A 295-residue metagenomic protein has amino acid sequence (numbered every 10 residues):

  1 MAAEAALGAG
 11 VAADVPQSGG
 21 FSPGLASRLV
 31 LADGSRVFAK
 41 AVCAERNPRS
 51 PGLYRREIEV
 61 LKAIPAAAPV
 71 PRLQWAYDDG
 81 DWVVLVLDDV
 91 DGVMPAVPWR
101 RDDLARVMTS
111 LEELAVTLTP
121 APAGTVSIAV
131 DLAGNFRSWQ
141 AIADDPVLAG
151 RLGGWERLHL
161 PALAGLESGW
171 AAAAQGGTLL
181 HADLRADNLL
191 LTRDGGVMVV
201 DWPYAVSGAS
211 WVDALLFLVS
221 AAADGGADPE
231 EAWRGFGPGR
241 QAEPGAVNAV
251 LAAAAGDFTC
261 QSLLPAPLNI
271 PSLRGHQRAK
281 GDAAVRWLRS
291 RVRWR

Functional and structural regions predicted by a protein language model:
M1-D14: Juxta-kinase regulatory segment immediately upstream of eukaryotic protein kinase catalytic domains
S18-L31, V37-A39, G165-V212: Active-site acidic catalytic loop and adjacent metal/ATP-binding pocket of ATP-dependent phosphoryl transfer enzymes
F21-P23, D79-V83: Short acidic/glycine-enriched loop/turn segments that link adjacent beta-strands
V37-G80, A96-E113: A conserved alpha-helical element in kinase catalytic cores
E45-G52, A266-H276: Short, flexible/disordered intra-domain loops and linkers
Y77, M94-R157, A171, Q175-G177 (+1 more regions): A cross-family kinase active-site recognition segment
D81-V93: Conserved short submotifs of the Hanks-type protein kinase catalytic core that shape the nucleotide-binding pocket
W211-Q241, L251-I270: Active-site activation/catalytic loop segments of kinase-like enzymes and analogous catalytic loops in related
